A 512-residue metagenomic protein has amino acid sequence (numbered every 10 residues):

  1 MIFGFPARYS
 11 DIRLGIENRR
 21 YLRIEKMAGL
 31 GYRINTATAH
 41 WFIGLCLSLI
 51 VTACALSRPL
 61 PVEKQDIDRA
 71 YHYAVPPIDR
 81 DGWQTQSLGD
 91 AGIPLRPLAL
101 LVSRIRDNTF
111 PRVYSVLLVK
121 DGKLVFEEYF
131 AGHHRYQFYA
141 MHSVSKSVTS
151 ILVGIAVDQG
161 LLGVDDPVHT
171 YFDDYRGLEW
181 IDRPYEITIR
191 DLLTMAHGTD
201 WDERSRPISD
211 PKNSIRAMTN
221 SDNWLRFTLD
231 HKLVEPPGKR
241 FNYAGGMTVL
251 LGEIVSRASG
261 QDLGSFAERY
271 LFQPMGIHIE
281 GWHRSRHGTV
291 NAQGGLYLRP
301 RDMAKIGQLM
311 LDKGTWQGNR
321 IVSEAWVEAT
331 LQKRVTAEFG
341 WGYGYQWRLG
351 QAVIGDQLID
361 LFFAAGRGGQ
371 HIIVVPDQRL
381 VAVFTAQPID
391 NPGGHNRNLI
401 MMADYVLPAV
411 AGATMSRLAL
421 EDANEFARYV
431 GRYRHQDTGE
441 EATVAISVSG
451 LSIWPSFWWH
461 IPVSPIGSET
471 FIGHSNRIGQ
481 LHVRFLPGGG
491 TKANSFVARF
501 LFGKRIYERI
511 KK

Functional and structural regions predicted by a protein language model:
I24, A28, I34-T36, L45-H134 (+6 more regions): N-terminal leader/targeting segments and the immediately adjacent pre-domain N-terminus
C54-L56, G412-K512: Peripheral terminal and inter-domain segments
R58, A364-S416: Structured C-terminal helix/loop/strand segments within mature extracytoplasmic catalytic/sensor domains
R96, K123-E128, P167-T170, P207-P236 (+1 more regions): Short, charged, amphipathic alpha-helices and their helix-cap/turn boundaries
G122, Y139-D165, L192, L251-V255 (+1 more regions): Active-site SXXK
Q159-D200, D230, R257-L298: Active-site helix/loop module of the DD-peptidase/beta-lactamase fold, centered on the serine-lysine SxxK catalytic
M247-I254, A292-W316, Q370-Q387: Active-site-proximal alpha-helical segments within enzyme catalytic domains
I277-E280, E328-T385, W458-P462, G467: Active-site Gly/Thr loop motif
